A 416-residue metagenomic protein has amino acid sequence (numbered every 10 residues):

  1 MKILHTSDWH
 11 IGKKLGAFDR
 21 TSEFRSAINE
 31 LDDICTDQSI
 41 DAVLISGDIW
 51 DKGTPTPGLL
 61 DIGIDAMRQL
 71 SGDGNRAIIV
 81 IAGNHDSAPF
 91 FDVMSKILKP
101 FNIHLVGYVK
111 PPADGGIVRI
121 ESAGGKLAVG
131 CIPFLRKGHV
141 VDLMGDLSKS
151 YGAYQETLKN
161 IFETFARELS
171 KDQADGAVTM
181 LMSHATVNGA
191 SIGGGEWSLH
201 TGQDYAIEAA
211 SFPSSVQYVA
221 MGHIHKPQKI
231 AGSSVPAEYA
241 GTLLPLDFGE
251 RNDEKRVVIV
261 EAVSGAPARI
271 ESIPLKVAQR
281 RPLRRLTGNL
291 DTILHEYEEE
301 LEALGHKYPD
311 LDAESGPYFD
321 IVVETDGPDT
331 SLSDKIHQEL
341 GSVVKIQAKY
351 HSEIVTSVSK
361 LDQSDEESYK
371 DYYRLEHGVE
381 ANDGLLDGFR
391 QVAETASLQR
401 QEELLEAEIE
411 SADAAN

Functional and structural regions predicted by a protein language model:
M1-R68, N75, Q391, T395 (+1 more regions): N-terminal active-site segment of His-dependent metallophosphoesterases
I3-H5, I45, V80, L181 (+1 more regions): Residue-level marker for buried hydrophobic side chains located in beta-strands that build the well-ordered beta-sheet
L4, A128-G130, R256-V258: Conserved beta-strand elements of the Class I
D8, I28, V43, D48 (+8 more regions): Divalent metal-coordination and catalytic microenvironments
D37, A262-N416: Accessory, non-catalytic peripheral segments of nucleic-acid enzymes
I40, G72-I78, A177, V235: A short helix->loop->beta-strand "cap" motif at the edges of active sites that frequently abuts
P55, A82-P236: His/Asp/Glu-rich metal-coordinating catalytic cores of metallo-dependent phosphodiesterases/hydrolases acting on
A209-L286: A conserved active-site cap/scaffold subdomain adjacent to cofactor or substrate pockets
